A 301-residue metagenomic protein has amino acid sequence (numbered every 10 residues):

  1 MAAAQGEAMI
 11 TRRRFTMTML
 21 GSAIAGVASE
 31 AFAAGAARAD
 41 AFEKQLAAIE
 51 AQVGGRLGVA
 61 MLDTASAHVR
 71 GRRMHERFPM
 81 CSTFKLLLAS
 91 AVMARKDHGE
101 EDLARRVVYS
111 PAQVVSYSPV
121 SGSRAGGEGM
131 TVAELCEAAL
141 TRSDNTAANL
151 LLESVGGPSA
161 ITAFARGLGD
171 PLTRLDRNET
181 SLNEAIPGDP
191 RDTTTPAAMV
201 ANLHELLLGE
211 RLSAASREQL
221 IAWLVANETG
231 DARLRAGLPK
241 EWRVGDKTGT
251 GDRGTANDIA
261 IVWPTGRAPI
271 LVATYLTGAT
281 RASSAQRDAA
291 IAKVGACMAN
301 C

Functional and structural regions predicted by a protein language model:
M1-A8: Short, Lys/Arg-enriched N-terminal segments with co-localized hydrophobic residues within the first ~10-30 amino acids
A8-G21, A37-I49, A65, E153-S154 (+3 more regions): Structured C-terminal helix/loop/strand segments within mature extracytoplasmic catalytic/sensor domains
V53-F78, E101: Short, conserved catalytic-motif segment at the N-terminal edge
G58-L62, G71, L87, V108 (+2 more regions): Soluble periplasmic/extracytoplasmic beta-strand elements of cell-envelope proteins
A67, P79-V107, A139, V272: Active-site SXXK
V114-L150, P158, D192: Conserved catalytic neighborhood of penicillin-recognizing serine enzymes
N149-R211: Mid-domain, small-residue-enriched loop/turn segments at the edges of structured enzyme/sensor domains
